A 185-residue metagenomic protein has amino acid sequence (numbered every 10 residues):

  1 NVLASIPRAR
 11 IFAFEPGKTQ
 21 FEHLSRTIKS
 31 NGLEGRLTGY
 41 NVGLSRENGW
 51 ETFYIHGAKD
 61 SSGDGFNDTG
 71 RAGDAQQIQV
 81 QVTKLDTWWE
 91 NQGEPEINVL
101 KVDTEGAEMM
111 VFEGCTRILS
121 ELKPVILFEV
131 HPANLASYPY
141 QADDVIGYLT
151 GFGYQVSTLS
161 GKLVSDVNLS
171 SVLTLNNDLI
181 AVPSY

Functional and structural regions predicted by a protein language model:
N1-Y185: Phosphate/nucleotide-binding beta-alpha loop and adjacent structural elements of enzyme active sites
